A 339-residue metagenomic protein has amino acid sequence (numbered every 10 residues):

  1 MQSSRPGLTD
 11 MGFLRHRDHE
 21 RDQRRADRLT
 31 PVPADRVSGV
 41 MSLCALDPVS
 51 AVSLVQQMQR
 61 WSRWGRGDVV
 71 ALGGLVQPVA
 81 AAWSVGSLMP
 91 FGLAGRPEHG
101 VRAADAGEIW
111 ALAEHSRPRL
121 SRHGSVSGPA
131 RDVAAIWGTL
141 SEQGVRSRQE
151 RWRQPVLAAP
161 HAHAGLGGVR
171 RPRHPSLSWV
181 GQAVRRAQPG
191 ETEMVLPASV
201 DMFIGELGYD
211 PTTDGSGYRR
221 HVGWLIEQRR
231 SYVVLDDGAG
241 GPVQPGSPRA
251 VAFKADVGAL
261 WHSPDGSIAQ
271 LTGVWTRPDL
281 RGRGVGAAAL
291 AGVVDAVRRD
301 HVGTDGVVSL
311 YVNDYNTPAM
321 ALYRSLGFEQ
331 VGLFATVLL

Functional and structural regions predicted by a protein language model:
M1-D18, Q77-P78, V85-V180, V337: Acyl-donor-binding surface of acyltransferase catalytic domains
Q2-L54, G168-T212: Short amphipathic alpha-helix that is part of the acyltransferase structural core
D22-R25, P31-V32, S42-P48, Q56-S125 (+1 more regions): Conserved donor-binding loop and adjoining core beta-sheet/short helix segment in diverse acyl/aminoacyl transferases
W83-M89, G208, S216-I268, T272 (+1 more regions): Acetyl-CoA-dependent GNAT
R102-H115, T272-P278, G282-R299, M320-S325: Conserved acetyl-CoA-binding loop-helix of GNAT-fold acetyltransferases
L120-A130, S267, V297-V312, F334: Conserved GNAT acetyl-CoA-binding A-motif
S127-V133, P278, V308-M320, V337-L339: Conserved beta-strand-loop-alpha-helix junction that forms the acyl-donor binding cleft
R131-E150, A287, D314-G332: Conserved active-site alpha-helix within GNAT-family acetyltransferase domains
